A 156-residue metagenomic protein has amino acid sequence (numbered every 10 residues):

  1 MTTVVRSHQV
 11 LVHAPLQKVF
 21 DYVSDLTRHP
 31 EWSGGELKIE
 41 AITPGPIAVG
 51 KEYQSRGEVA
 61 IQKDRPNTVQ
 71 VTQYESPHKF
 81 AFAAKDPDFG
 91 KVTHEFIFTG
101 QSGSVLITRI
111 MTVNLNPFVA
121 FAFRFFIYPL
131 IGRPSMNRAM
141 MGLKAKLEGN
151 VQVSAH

Functional and structural regions predicted by a protein language model:
M1-P44, A48-V49, G142, A155-H156: Hydrophobic ligand-binding cavity/cleft-lining segments
T2, I47, I61-K63, D86-G90 (+1 more regions): A generic structural micro-feature
V5-S7, D64-T68, G90-E95: Short, surface-exposed coil-to-beta transition loops
Q9-L11, E40, R56, Q70 (+2 more regions): Generic structural detector for well-ordered beta-strands
L16-Q17, P44-A48, T72-H78, I97-L106 (+1 more regions): A short, structured loop/turn motif at beta-sheet edges
E52-V59, F80-P87: Short beta-strand segments that buttress and anchor functional surface loops
V59-R65, N116-V119: Short, cysteine-centered beta-strand-loop-beta hairpins and adjacent loop/turn segments enriched in charged/polar
A83-N137, S154-H156: Beta-strand/loop substructures that line and gate deep hydrophobic ligand-binding cavities in soluble
